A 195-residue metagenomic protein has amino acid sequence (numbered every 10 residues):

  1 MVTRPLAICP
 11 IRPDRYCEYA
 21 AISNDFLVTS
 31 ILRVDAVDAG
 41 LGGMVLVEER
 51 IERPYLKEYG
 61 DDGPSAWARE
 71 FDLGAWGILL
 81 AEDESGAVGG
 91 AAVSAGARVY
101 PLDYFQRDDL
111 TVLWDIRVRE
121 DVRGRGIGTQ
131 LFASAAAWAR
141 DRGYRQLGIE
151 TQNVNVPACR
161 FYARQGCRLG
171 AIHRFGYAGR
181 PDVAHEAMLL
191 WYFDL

Functional and structural regions predicted by a protein language model:
V2, C17-E18: Charged, low-complexity intrinsically disordered regulatory/assembly segments
V2-R4, R145, Q152-C159, R164-R168 (+1 more regions): C-terminal "cap" of GNAT-fold acetyltransferases
P13, D25-L110, W114-D115, R119-E120 (+3 more regions): Acetyl-CoA-dependent GNAT
D14-C17, V156-P157: Short alpha-helical
E18-A21, Q130, S134, L190: Alpha-helical elements of Rossmann-like donor-binding domains used by nucleotide-donor carbohydrate transfer enzymes
V118, G124-A137, D141, R160-R164: Conserved acetyl-CoA-binding loop-helix of GNAT-fold acetyltransferases
